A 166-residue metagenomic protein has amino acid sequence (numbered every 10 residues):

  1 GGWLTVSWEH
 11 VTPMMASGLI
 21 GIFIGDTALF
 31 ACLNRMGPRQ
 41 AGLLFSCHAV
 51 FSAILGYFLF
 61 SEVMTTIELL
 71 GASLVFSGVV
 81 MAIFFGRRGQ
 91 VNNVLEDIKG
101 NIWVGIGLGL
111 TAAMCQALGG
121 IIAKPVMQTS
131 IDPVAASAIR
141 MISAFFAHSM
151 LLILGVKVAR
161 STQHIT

Functional and structural regions predicted by a protein language model:
G1, C115-A144: Juxtamembrane helix-loop-helix junctions in multi-pass membrane proteins
G1-A16, T27-M36, F84-L108, T129 (+1 more regions): Membrane-interface interhelical linkers
W8, T12, F45, G56-V91 (+1 more regions): Loop-to-transmembrane alpha-helix entry segments
T12, A16, C47, T66-L74 (+3 more regions): Hydrophobic residues within alpha-helical transmembrane segments of multi-pass solute transporters/permease subunits
G18-F23, T27, A49-I54, F76 (+5 more regions): Hydrophobic/small/kink-forming positions within alpha-helical transmembrane segments of polytopic membrane proteins
F30, G56-Y57, K124: Small-residue-mediated transmembrane helix hinge/kink sites in multi-pass secondary transporters
R39, E62-T65, I131-A135: Residues that define the loop-to-transmembrane-helix transition and helix capping in multi-pass membrane transporters
L44-L55, G100-Q116: Small-residue-rich segments of transmembrane alpha-helices in multi-pass membrane proteins, especially helix faces
